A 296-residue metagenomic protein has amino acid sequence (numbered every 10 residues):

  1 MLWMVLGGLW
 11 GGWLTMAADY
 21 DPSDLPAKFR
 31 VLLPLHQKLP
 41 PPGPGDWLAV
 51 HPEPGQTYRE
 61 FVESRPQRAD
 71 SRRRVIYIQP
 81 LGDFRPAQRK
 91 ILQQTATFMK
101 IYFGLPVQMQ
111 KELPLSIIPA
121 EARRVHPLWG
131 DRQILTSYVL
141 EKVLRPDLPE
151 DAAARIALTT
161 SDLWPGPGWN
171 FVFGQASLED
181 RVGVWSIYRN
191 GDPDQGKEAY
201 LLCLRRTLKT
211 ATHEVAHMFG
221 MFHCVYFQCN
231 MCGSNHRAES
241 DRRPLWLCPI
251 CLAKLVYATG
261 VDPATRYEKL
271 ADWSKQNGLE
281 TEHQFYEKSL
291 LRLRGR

Functional and structural regions predicted by a protein language model:
L2-G12: Bacterial N-terminal signal peptides
W13-A154, L158, R266-R296: N-terminal low-structure segments adjacent to metalloprotease catalytic domains across cellular compartments
D19-H36, G183-L201, R205-R206, H223-R296: Metalloprotease/metallohydrolase-associated module, dominated by Zn2+-dependent proteases
R72, P149-E150, L178-E179, V225 (+1 more regions): A short, structural micro-pattern
F84, L163-W164, V256: Surface-exposed, flexible loop/turn segments at secondary-structure boundaries
A87-R89, G166-P167, R242, T259: Generic domain-boundary/flexible-linker signal
R145-E214, M218: Active-site-proximal segment of zinc-dependent metalloprotease catalytic domains
